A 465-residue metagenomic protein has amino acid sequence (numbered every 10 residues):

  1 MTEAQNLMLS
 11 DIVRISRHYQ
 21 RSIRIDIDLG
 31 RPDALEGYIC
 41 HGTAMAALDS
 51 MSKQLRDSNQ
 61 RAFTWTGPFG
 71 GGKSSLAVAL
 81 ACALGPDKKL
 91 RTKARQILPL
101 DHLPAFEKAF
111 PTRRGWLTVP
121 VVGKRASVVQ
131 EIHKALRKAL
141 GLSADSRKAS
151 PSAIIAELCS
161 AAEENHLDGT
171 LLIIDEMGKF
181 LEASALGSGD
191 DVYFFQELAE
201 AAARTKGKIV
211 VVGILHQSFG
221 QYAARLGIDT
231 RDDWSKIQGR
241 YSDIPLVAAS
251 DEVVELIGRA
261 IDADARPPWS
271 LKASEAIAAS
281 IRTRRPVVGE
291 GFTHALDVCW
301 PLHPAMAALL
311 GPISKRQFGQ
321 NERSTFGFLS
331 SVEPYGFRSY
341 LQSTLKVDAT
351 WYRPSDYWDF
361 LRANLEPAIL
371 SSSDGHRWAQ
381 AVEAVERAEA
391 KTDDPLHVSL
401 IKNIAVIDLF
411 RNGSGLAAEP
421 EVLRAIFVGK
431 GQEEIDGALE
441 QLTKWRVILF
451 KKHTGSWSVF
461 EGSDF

Functional and structural regions predicted by a protein language model:
M1-G71, V78, D233-A249, R259-D264: Walker A/P-loop-proximal flanking segment of P-loop NTPase domains
Y19-D28, S52-Q54, N59, L84-E107 (+3 more regions): Phosphate-handling catalytic cores of nucleic-acid transaction enzymes
R31-A34, R114-A153, I174-L186: Conserved P-loop NTPase mechanochemical-coupling segment
A81-W116, S143-A153, G431-G437, F450: Flexible phosphate/Mg2+-sensing switch loops adjacent to catalytic phosphate-binding sites
K108-S127, E197-Y340: Conserved P-loop NTPase catalytic core
L142-I174, G178, S184-A185, V192-T205: Mid-core helix/loop region of P-loop NTP-binding domains shared across ATPases and GTPases
A183-G187, W269, A273, A279-S399 (+5 more regions): C-terminal helical "lid" subdomain and adjoining coupling/linker elements of P-loop NTPases
G437, W445-F465: Extended amphipathic alpha-helical segments with heptad-repeat/coiled-coil character used for oligomerization, fusion
